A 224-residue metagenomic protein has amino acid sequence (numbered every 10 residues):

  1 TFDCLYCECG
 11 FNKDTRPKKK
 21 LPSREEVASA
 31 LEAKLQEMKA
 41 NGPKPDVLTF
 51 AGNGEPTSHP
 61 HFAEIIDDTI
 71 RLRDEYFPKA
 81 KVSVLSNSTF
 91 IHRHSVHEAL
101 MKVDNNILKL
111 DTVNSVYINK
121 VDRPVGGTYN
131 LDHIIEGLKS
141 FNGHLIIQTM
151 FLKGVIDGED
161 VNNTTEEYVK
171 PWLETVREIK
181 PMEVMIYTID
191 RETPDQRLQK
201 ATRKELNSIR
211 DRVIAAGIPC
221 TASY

Functional and structural regions predicted by a protein language model:
T1-E26: Canonical Radical SAM [4Fe-4S] cluster-binding loop centered on the CxxxCxxC motif and its immediate flanking residues
E8, V47-A51, S83: Short, conserved beta-strand segments within well-ordered enzyme catalytic domains that often line or immediately flank
K18-P22, N53-P60: Short coil/turn segments at secondary-structure boundaries
R24, I66, V169, T202 (+1 more regions): Amphipathic alpha-helical segments in well-structured domains
S29-A51: Short Fe-S-cluster ligation motifs
L35-M38, R73, V213: Conserved hydrophobic residues forming the short capping helix/wall of the S-adenosyl-L-methionine
T57-Y187, E192-Q199: Conserved AdoMet/S-adenosylmethionine-binding subsite of the radical SAM
T202-Y224: Binuclear metal-ion centers of metallo-dependent hydrolases, dominated by the metallo-beta-lactamase
